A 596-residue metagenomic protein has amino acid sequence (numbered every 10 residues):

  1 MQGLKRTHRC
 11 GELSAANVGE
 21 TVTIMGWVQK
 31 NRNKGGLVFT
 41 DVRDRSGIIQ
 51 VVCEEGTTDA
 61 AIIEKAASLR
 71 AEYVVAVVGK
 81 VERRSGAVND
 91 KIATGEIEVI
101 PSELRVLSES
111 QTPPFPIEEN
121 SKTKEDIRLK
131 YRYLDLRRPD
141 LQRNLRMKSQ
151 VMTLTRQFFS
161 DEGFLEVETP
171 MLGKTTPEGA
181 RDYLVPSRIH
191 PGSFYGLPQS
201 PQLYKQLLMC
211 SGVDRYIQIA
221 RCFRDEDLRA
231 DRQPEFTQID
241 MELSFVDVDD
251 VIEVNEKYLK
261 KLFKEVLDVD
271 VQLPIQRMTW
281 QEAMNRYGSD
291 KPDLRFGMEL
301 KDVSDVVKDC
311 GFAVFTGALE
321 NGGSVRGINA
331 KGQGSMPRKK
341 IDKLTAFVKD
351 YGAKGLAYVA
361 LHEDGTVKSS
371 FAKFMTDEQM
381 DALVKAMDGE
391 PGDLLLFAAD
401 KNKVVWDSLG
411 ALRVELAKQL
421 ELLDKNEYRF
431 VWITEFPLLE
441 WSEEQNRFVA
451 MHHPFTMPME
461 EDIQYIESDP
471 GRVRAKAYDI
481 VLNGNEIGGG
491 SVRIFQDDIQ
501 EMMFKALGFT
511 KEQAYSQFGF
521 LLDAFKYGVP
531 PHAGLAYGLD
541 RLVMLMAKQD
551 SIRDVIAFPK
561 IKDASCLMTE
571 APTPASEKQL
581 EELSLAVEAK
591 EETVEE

Functional and structural regions predicted by a protein language model:
M1-E596: Class II aminoacyl-tRNA synthetase catalytic cores and aaRS-like
